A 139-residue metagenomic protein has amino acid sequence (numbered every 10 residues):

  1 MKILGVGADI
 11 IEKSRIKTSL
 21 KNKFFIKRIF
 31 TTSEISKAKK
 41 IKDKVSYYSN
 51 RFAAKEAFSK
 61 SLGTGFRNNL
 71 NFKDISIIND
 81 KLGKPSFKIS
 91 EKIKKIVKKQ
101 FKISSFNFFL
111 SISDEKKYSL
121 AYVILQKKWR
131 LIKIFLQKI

Functional and structural regions predicted by a protein language model:
M1-I139: Core catalytic alpha/beta fold that binds nucleotide/phospho-ligands
